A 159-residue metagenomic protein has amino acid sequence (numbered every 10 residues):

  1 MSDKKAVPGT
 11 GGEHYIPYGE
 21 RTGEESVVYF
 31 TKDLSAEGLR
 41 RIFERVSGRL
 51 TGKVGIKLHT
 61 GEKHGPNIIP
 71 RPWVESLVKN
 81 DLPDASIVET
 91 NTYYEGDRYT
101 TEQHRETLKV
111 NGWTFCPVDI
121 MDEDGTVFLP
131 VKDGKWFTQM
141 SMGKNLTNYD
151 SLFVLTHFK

Functional and structural regions predicted by a protein language model:
M1-K159: N-terminal and secondary-structure boundary signal
